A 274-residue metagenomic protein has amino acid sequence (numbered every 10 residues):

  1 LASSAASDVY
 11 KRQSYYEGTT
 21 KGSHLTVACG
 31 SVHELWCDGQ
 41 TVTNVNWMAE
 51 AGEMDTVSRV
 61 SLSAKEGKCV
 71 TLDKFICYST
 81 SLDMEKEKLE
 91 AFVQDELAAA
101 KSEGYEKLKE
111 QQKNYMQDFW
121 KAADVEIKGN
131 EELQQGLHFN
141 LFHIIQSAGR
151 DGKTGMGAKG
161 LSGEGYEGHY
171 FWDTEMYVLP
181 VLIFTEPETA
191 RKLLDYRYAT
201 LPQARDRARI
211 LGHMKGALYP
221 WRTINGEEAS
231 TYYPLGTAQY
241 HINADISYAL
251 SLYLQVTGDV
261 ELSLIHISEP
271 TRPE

Functional and structural regions predicted by a protein language model:
L1, S7, D83-E85, P187-L193: Acidic (Asp/Glu-rich), glycine- and aromatic
L1-A6, Y10, I265-E274: Single conserved hydrophobic/aromatic residue that forms the stacking wall/gate of nucleotide- or nucleobase-binding
S3-T71, A99-V125: Trp/Gly-enriched beta-strand surface patches
H33-L35, I76-L82: Beta-strand elements of well-folded, non-transmembrane domains
K74-I76, I246: A structural signal for short, well-ordered beta-strand segments
E106-G258: Substrate-binding groove/exosite segments of carbohydrate-active enzymes
Q255-L264, S268: Hydrophobic alpha-helical bundle architecture
